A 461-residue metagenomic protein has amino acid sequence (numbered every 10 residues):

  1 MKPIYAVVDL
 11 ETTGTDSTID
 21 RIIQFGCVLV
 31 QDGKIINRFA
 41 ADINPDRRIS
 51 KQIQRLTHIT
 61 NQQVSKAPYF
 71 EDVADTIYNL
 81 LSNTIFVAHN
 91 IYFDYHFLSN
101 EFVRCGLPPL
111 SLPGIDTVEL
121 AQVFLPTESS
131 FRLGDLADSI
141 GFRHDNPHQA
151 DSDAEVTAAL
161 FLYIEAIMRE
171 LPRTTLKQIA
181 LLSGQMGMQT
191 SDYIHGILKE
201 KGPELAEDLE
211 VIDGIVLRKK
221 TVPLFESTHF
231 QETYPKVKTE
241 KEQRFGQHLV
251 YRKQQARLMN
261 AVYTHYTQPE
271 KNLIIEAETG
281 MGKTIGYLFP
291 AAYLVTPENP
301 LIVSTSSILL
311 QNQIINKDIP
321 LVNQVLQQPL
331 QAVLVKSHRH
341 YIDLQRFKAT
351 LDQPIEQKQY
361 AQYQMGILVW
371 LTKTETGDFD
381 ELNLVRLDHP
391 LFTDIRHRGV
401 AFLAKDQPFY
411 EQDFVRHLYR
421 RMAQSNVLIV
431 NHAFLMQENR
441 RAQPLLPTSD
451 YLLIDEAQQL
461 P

Functional and structural regions predicted by a protein language model:
M1-L112, P126-H148: Conserved non-catalytic scaffold segment of RNase H-like nuclease domains
Y163-V237: Acidic two-metal-ion nuclease catalytic site recognized across multiple nuclease folds, prominently DnaQ/RNase D-T
S227-I274: Conserved pre-motif I regulatory segment
Q268-F289: Walker A/P-loop
T284-P297, K317-L321: Walker A/P-loop NTP-binding motif
L310-N312, K317-S425: A substrate-engagement module of RecA-like helicase motors
F409-L418, V430-T448: Conserved RecA-like ASCE ATPase "motif II neighborhood" in helicase/translocase motors
P447-P461: SF2 helicase catalytic motif II
